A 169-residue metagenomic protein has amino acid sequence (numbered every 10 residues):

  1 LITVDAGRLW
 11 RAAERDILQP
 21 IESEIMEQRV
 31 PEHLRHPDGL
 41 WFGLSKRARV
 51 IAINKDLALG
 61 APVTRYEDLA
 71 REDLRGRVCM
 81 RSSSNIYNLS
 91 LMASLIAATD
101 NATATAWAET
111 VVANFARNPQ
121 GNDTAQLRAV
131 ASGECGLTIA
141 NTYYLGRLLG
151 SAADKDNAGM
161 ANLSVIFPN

Functional and structural regions predicted by a protein language model:
L1-Q19, T138-L145: Ligand-binding clamshell of periplasmic/extracellular solute-binding protein-like
L1-V4, Q19-I51, E67, C79: A structural signal for short loop-to-beta-strand junctions that line the ligand-binding cleft of periplasmic/secreted
A6-R8, I17, M26, K55-L57 (+3 more regions): Solvent-exposed coil/turn segments that connect beta secondary-structure elements in extracytoplasmic/periplasmic
W10, S83, Y87-S90, S94-P168: Ligand-binding pocket segment of bilobal, Venus flytrap-like solute-binding proteins
R11-E14, L34-H36, F42-K46, R71-D73 (+2 more regions): Extracellular/periplasmic catalytic domains that process cell-envelope and extracellular macromolecules
Q19-Q28, W41-F42, E67-A70, G150-N169: Short beta-strand->loop
R47-V63: Hydrophobic/proline-rich hinge and linker segments of small-molecule sensing/allosteric domains, predominantly
E67-I86, S94-I96: Short loop->beta-strand "edge-of-pocket" segments that line small-molecule binding or catalytic clefts across diverse
